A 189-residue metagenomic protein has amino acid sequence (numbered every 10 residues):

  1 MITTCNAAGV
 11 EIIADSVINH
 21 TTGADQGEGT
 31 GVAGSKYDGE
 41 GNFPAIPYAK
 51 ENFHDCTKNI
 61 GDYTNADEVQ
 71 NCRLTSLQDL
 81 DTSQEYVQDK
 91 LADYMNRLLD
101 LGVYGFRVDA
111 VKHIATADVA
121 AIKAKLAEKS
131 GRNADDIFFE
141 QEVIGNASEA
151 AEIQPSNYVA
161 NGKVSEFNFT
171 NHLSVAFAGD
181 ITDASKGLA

Functional and structural regions predicted by a protein language model:
M1, G23, G27, R73-V87 (+2 more regions): The substrate-binding groove and active-site-proximal loops of carbohydrate-active enzymes, especially glycoside
M1-N6, V10-E11, T30-G31, S35 (+2 more regions): Hydrophobic, well-ordered secondary-structure segments that either form specific early membrane-associated helices used
I2-A14, A92-A189: Active-site-proximal helices and loops of the catalytic beta/alpha 8
C5, C56, N71-C72: Disulfide-bonded cysteines in secreted/extracellular proteins and peptides
N19-T64: Aromatic- and acidic-residue-enriched segments that line the glycan-binding/catalytic groove of carbohydrate-active
G34-K36, N59-I60, L74, E128-G131 (+1 more regions): Short, surface-exposed linear patches
G61-D79: N-terminal small/glycine-rich loop or linker at the start of catalytic domains across soluble metabolic enzymes
